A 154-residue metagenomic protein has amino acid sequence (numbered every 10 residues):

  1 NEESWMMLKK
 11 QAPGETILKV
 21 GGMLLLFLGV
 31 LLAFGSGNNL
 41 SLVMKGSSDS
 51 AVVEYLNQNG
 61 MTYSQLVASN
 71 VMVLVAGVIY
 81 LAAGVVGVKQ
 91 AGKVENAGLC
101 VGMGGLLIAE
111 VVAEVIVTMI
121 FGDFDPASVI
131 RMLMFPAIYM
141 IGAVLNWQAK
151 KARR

Functional and structural regions predicted by a protein language model:
N1-L42, A149-R153: Cytosolic juxtamembrane helix and N-cap/initiation of the first transmembrane helix
K9-T16, N57-V67, A91-G98, G122-P126: Juxtamembrane loop-transmembrane helix junctions in multi-pass integral membrane proteins, especially the extracellular
K10-A12, V85-G98, I138-R154: Cytosolic juxtamembrane helix at the C-terminal end of the final transmembrane segment
L26-V71: Hydrophobic transmembrane helix segments
F27, L31-F34, V78-V85, L106 (+2 more regions): Alpha-helical transmembrane segments
A68-G77, V129-F135: Alpha-helical transmembrane segments of polytopic membrane proteins
V73, I79-I108: Loop-to-transmembrane helix junctions at the membrane interface
V94-M132: Hydrophobic alpha-helical transmembrane segments of integral membrane proteins
